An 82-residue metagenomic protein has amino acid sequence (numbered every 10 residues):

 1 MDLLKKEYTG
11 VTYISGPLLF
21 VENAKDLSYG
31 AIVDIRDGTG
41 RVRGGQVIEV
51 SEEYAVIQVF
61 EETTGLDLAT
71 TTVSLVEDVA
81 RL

Functional and structural regions predicted by a protein language model:
M1-E7, Y13-L82: Acidic-enriched and Gly/Ser
